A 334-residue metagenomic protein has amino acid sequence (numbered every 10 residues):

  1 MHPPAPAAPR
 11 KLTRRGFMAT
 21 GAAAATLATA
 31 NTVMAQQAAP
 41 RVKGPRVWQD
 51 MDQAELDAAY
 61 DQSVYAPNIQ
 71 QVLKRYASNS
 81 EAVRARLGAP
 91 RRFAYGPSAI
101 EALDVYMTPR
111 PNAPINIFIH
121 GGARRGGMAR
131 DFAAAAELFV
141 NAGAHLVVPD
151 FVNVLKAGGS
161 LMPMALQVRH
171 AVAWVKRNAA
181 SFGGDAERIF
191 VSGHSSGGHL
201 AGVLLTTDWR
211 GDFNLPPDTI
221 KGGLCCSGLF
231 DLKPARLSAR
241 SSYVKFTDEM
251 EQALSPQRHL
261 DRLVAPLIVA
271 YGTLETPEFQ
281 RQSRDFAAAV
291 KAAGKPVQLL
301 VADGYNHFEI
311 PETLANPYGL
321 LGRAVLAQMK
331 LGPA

Functional and structural regions predicted by a protein language model:
M1-L12, A23-T26: N-terminal secretory signal peptides
S63-R110: N-terminal cap/lid segment of alpha/beta-hydrolase-fold proteins
A113-G121: Short beta-strand element of the alpha/beta-hydrolase
G127-A136, P149-A186: Catalytic nucleophile-loop/oxyanion-hole region of alpha/beta-hydrolase and closely related hydrolase-like folds
K176-L237: Primarily recognizes the serine-hydrolase "nucleophile elbow" in alpha/beta-hydrolase and SGNH/GDSL folds
G228-H259, A265: Mobile cap/lid helix-loop segments that gate and shape the active-site cleft of serine hydrolases
V269-Y271: Short beta-strand/loop motif that positions the catalytic acidic residue of the alpha/beta-hydrolase fold
R284, K291-A334: C-terminal catalytic histidine-bearing segment of alpha/beta-hydrolase fold enzymes
